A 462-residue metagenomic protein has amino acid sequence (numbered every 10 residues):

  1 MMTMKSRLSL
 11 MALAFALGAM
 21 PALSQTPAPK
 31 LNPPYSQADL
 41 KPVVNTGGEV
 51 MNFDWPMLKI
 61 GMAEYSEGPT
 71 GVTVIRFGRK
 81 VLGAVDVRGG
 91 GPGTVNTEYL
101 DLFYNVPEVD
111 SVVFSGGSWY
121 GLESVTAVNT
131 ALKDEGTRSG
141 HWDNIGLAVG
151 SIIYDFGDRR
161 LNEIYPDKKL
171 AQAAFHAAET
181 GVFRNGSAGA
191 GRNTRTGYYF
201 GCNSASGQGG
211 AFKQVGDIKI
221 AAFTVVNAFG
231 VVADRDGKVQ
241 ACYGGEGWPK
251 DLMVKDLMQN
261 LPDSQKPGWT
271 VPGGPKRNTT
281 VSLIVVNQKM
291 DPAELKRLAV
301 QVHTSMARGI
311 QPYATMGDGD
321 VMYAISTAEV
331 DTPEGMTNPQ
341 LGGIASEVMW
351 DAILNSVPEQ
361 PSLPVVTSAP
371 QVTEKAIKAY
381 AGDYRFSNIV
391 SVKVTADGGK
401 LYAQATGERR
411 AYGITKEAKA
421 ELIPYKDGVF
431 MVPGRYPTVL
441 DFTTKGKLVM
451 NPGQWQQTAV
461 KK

Functional and structural regions predicted by a protein language model:
M2-M11: Bacterial N-terminal signal peptides that target proteins for export
K5-S6, V225-F229, V286-K289, S387-I389 (+2 more regions): Histidine- and/or cysteine-centered catalytic micro-motif in compact active-site loops
R7, A16, V44, S66 (+11 more regions): A generic structural signal for short, solvent-exposed coil/turn residues that cap or connect secondary-structure
M11-A19: Bacterial N-terminal signal peptides
A22-S24: Boundary at the C-terminal end of the N-terminal hydrophobic targeting segment
T26-W119, E123, D134-V365: A structural signal for small-residue-enriched, beta-sheet-centric alpha/beta enzyme cores and oligomeric scaffold folds
S124-N129: Short Gly/Thr/Asp-enriched flexible loops that form oxyanion-binding sites at enzyme active sites
V366-K462: Peripheral terminal and inter-domain segments
